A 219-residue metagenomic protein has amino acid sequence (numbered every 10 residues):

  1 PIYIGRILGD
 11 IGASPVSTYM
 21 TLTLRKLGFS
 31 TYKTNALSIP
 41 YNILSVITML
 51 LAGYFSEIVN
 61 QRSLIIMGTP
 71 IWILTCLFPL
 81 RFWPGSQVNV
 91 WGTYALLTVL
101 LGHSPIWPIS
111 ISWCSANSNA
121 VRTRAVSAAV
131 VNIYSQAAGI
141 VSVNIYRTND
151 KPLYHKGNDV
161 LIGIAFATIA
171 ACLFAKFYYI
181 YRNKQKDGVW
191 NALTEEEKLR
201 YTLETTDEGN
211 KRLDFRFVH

Functional and structural regions predicted by a protein language model:
P1-Y54, W107, I111-S112, A138-V143: Extracytoplasmic gate region of multi-pass secondary transporters
I39-I43, I71, T98, A129-A137 (+1 more regions): Transmembrane alpha-helical cores of Major Facilitator Superfamily
F55, C114, T148-N149: Hydrophobic alpha-helical transmembrane and interfacial-helix anchor sites in secondary transporters
E57-I71, R122: Cytoplasmic membrane-interface "Motif A"-like loop-to-helix N-cap segments of 12-TM Major Facilitator Superfamily
G68-S86, L101: C-terminal ends and interior cores of transmembrane alpha-helices in multi-pass membrane transporters/permeases
P105-A120, A128: Intracellular juxtamembrane helix-capping segments at the cytosolic ends of symmetry-related transmembrane helices
V121-Y154, V160-I164: A late C-terminal transmembrane helix in Major Facilitator Superfamily
L153-H219: Intracellular terminal tails of multi-pass secondary transporters
